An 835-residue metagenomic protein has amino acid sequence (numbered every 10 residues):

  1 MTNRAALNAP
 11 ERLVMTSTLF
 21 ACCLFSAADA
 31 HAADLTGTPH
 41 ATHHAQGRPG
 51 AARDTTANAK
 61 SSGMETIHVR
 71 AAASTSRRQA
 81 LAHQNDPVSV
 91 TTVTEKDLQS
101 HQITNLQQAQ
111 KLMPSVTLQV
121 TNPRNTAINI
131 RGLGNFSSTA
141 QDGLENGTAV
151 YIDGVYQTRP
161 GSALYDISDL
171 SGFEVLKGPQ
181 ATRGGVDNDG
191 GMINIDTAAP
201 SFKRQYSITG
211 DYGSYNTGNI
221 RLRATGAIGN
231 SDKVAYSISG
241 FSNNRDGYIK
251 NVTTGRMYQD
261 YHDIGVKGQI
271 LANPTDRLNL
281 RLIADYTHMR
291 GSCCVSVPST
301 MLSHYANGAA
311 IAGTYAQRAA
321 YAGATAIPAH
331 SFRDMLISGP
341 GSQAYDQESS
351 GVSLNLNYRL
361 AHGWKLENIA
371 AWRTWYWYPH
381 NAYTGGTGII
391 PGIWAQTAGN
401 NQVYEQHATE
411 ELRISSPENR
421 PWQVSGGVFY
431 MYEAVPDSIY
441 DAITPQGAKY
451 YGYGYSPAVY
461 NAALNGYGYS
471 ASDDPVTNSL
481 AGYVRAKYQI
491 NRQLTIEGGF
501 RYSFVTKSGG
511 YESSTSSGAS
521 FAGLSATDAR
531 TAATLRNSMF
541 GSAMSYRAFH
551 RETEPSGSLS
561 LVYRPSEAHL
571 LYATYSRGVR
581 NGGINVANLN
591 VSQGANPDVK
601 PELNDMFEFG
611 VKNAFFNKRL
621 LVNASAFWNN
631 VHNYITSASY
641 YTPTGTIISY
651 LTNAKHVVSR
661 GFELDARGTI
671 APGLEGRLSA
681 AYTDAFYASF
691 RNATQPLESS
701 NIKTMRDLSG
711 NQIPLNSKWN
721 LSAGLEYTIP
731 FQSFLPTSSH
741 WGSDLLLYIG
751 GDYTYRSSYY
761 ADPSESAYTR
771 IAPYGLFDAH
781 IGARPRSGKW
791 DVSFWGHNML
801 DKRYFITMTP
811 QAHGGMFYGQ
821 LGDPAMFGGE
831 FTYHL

Functional and structural regions predicted by a protein language model:
E65-H101, T126-N129, T148, S201: N-terminal periplasmic "start-of-domain" segments of outer-membrane beta-barrel proteins
A71, G673, G742-D744, T754-D762 (+1 more regions): C-terminal beta-signal and adjacent terminal beta-strands/loops of Gram-negative outer-membrane beta-barrel proteins
E145-G147, R159, S168-K177, A181-V266 (+4 more regions): Outer-membrane beta-barrel translocator/receptor signature
I249-M257, C293-S338, A382-N400, Y440-S472 (+5 more regions): Solvent-exposed loop segments that connect transmembrane elements
G255, Y261-V424, Y432-E433, L621-V622: Outer-membrane beta-barrel domain signature, strongest for Gram-negative TonB-dependent receptors and also present
L271-T275, I414-P417, G427-M431, D473-N630 (+1 more regions): Structural signature of Gram-negative outer-membrane beta-barrels, strongest in the C-terminal barrel of TonB-dependent
N355-N381, R564-R580, D598-N653, V658-D665 (+3 more regions): Membrane-embedded beta-barrel scaffold of Gram-negative outer-membrane proteins
Q493-I496, N623, W628-N630, Y650-Y760 (+1 more regions): Gram-negative outer-membrane beta-barrel transporters
